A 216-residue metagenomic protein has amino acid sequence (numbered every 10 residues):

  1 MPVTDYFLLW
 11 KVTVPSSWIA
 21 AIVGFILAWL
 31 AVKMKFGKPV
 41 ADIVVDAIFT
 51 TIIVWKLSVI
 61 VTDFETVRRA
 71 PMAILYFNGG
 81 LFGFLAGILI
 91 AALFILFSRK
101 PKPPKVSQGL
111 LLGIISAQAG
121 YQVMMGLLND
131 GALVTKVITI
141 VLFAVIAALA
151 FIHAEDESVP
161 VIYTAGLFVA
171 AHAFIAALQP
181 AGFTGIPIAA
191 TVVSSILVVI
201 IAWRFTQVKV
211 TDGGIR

Functional and structural regions predicted by a protein language model:
M1-R216: Hydrophobic, membrane-interfacing alpha helices
